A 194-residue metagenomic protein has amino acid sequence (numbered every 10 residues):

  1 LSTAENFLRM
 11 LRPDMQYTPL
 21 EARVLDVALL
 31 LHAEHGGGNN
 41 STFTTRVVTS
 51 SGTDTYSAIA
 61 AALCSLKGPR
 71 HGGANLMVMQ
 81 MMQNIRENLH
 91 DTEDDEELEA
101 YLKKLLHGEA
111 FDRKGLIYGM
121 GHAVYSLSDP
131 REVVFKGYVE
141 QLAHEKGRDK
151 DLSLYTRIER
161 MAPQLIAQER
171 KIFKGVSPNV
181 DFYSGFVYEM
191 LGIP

Functional and structural regions predicted by a protein language model:
L1-P194: Non-transmembrane, aqueous-exposed alpha-helical and coiled segments at domain scale
